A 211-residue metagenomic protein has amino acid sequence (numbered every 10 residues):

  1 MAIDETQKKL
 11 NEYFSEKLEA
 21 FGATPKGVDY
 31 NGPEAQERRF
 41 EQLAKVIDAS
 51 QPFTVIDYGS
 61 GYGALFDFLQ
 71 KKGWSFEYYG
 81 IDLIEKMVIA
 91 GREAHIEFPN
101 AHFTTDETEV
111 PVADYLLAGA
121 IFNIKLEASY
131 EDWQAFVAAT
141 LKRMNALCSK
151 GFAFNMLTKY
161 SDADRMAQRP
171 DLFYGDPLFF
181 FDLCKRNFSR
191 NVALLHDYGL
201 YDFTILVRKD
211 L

Functional and structural regions predicted by a protein language model:
M1-T24: N-terminal, positively charged/glycine-rich alpha-helical extensions of SAM-dependent methyltransferases
E34-Q51: Conserved alpha-helix/loop element of class I SAM-dependent methyltransferases that forms part of the SAM/SAH-binding
P52-G61: Conserved class I S-adenosyl-L-methionine
Y62-W74: Conserved SAM-binding loop of SAM-dependent methyltransferases across substrates and taxa, primarily the Class I
I84: Conserved SAM/SAH-binding beta-strand->alpha-helix loop
G91-R92: Conserved SAM-binding loop
E97-E107: Conserved SAM-binding strand-loop segment of SAM-dependent methyltransferases
C148-M156: Conserved beta-strand signature within the Rossmann-like core of class I S-adenosyl-L-methionine
